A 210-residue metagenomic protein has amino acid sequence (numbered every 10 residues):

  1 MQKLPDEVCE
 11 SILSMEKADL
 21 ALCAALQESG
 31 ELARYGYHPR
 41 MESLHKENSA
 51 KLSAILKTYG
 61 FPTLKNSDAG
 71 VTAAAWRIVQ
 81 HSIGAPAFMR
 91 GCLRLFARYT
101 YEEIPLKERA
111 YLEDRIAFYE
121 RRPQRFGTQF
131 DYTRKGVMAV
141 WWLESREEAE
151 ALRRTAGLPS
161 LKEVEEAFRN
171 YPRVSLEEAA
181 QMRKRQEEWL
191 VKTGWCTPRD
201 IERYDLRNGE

Functional and structural regions predicted by a protein language model:
M1-G127: N-terminal helix-rich structural modules
H38, T133-G136, L190-K192: A short, structure-level motif marking secondary-structure boundaries and short turns
I55, A151-T155, W189: Residues within well-ordered alpha helices
R115-A117, R125, W142-E144, P172-M182: Extracytoplasmic electrostatic interaction patches
R122, F126, F130, M138-L143: Alpha-helical protein-protein interaction modules
F126, R134, R154-A156: Compositional signal for N-terminal targeting/processing segments
K135-L152: Short acidic, Pro/Gly- and aromatic-enriched capping/linker segments at domain boundaries
A156-P159, V164-E210: A cross-kingdom marker for long, charged
